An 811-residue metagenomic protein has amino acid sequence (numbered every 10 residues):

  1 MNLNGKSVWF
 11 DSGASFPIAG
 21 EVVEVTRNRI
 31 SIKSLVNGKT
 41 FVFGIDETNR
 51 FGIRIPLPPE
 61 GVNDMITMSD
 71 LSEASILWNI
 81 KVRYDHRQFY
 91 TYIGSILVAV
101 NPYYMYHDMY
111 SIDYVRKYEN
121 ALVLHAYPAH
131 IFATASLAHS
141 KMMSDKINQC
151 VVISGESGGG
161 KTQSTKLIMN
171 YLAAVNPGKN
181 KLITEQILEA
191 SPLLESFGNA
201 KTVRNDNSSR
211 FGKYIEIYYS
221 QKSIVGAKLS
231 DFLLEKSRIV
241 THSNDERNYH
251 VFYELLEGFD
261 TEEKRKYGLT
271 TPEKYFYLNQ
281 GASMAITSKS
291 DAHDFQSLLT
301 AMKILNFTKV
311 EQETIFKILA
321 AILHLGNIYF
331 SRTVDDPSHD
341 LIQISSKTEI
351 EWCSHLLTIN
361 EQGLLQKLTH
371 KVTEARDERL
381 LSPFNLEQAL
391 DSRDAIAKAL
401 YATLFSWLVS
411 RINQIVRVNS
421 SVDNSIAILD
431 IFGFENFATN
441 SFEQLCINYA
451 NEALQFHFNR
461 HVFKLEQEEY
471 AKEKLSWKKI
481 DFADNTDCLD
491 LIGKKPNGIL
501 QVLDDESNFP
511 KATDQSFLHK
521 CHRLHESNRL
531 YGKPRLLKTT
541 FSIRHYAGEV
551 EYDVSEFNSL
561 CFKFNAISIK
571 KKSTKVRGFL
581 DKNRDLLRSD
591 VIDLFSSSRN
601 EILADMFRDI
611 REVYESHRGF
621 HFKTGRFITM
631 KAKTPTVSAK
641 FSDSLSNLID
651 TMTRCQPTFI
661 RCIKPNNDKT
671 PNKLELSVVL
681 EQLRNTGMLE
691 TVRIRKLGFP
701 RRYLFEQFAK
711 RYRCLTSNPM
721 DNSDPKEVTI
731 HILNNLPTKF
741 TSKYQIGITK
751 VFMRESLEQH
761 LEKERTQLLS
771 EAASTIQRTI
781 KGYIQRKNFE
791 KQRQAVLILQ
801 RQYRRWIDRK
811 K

Functional and structural regions predicted by a protein language model:
N2-F10, R29, L35-H86: Intrinsically disordered, low-complexity linker and terminal regions at domain boundaries
K6, I30, K39-F41, N49 (+4 more regions): Conserved P-loop NTPase motor core
I18-V25: Short beta-strand-centered aromatic/proline hotspots
G20, V98, S157, F252 (+7 more regions): Calmodulin-binding IQ motif helices
P58-T91, N170-H242, N248-E257, Q343 (+5 more regions): Extended, low-complexity interaction tracts enriched in P/G/S/Q
W78-L137: Charged, amphipathic alpha-helical linker segments immediately N-terminal to NTP-binding catalytic cores
E156-G159, K289-A292, I315-Y329, I344 (+5 more regions): Core structural elements
Q682-M688, V692-R695, T741-K811: Calmodulin-binding IQ motif alpha-helix
